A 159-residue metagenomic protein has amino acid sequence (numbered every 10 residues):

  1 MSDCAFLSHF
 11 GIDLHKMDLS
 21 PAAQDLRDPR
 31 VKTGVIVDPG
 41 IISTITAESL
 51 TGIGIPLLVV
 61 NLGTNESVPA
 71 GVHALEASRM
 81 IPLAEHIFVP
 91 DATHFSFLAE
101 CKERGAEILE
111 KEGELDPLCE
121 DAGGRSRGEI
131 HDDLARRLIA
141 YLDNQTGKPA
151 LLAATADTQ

Functional and structural regions predicted by a protein language model:
M1-T46, T64-N65: Mobile cap/lid helix-loop segments that gate and shape the active-site cleft of serine hydrolases
R30, I53, M80-P82: Short, structured coil segments at secondary-structure junctions
V37-D38, V60, V89-P90: Alpha/beta-hydrolase-fold catalytic nucleophile elbow
I45, E66-H73, F97: Conserved alpha/beta-hydrolase "acid-adjacent" motif
I53, V59-N61: Short beta-strand/loop motif that positions the catalytic acidic residue of the alpha/beta-hydrolase fold
H73-A84: Conserved loop-alpha-helix segment in the C-terminal half of the alpha/beta-hydrolase fold that carries the catalytic
A84, A92-H94, L98-Q159: Alpha/beta-hydrolase-fold serine-hydrolase catalytic core, especially in secreted/extracellular enzymes
